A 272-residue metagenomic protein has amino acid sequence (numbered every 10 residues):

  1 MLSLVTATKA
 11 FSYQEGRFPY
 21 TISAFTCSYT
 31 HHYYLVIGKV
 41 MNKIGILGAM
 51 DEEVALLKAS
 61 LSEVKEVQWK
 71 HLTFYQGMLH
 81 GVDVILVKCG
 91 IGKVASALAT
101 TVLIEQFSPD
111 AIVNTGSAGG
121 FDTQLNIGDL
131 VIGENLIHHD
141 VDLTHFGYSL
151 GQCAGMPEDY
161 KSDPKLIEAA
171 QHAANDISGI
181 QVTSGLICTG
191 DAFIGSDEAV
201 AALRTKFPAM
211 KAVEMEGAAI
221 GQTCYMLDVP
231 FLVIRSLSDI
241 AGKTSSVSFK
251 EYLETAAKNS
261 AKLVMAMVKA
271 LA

Functional and structural regions predicted by a protein language model:
L2-A10: Extreme N-terminal basic, low-complexity initiation segments that serve as generic localization/processing leaders
M41-F107: N-terminal short beta-loop-beta anion/metal-coordinating cradle
V102-Q106, G120, Q124, G221-P230: Alpha-helix C-terminal capping segments
F121-F207: Mid-sequence, gly/pro-rich, charge-dense loop/helix-turn segments that line enzyme active sites
F193-I240: A C-terminal functional module that forms or caps the active site or interfaces directly with catalytic machinery
G242-A272: His/Asp/Glu-rich mid-to-C-terminal helical/loop segments that flank catalytic regions of hydrolases
